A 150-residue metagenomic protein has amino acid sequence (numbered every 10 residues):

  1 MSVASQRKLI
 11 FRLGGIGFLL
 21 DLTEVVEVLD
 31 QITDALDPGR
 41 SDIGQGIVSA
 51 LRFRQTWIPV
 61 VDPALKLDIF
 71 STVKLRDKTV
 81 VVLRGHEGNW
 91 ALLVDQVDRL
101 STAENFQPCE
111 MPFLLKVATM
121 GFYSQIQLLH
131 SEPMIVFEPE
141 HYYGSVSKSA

Functional and structural regions predicted by a protein language model:
M1-A150: An acidic, low-aromatic, low-complexity terminal/linker signal
